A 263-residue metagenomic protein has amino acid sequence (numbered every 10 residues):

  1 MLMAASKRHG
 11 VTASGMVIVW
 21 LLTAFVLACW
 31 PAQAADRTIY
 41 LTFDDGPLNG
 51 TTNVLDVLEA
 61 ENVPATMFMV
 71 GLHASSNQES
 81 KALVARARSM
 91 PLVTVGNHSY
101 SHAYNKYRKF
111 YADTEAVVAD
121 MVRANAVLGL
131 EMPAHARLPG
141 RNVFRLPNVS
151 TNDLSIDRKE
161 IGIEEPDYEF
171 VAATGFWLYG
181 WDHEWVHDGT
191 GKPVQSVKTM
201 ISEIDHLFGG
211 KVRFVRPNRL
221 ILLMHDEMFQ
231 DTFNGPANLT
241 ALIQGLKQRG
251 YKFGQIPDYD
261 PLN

Functional and structural regions predicted by a protein language model:
M1-A13: N-terminal secretory signal peptides that target proteins for export/translocation
A13, T23, T174-F176: Intrinsically disordered, low-complexity regions enriched in Ser/Pro/Gly/Gln/His and often acidic
A13-S14, V143: A periodicity- and composition-biased signal for non-globular, repetitive helical segments
G15-A28: Bacterial N-terminal signal peptides
C29-Q33: Signal peptide processing junction and immediate N-terminal pro/mature segment of secreted/exported proteins
A34-M132, V143, L242-G245, K252 (+2 more regions): Active-site beta->alpha N-cap acidic-glycine motif
S75, H102-L223, E227-L246: Catalytic domains of cell-wall/extracellular-matrix polysaccharide-remodeling enzymes, centered on de-N-acetylation
